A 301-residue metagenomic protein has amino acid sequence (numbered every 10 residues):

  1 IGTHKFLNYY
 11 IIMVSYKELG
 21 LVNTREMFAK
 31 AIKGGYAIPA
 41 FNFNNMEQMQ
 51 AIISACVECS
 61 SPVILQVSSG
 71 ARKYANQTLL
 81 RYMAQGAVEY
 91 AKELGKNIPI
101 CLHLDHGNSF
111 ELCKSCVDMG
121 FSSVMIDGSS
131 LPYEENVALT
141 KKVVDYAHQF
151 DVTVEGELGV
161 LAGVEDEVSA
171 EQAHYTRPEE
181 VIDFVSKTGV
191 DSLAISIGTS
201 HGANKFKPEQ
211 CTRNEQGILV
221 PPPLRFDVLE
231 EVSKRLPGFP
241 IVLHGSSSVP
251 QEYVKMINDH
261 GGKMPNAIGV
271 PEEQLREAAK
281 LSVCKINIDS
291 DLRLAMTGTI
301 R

Functional and structural regions predicted by a protein language model:
I1-I12, K17: Short, Lys/Arg-enriched N-terminal segments with co-localized hydrophobic residues within the first ~10-30 amino acids
V14, N258-G261, V270-R301: C-terminal alpha-helical cap/extension of soluble enzyme domains
V14-P39: N-terminal amphipathic alpha-helix/helix-capping segment at the start of soluble metabolic enzymes
T24-K30, M46-A71, L79-G95, G107-P240 (+5 more regions): Alpha/beta enzyme core
P39-N45, L102-G107, P240-Y253, I286: Histidine-centered catalytic micro-motifs
V63, I98-I100, G245: Residue-level recognition of the N-termini of beta-strands and the immediately preceding loop/turn
I100-L102, G128: A short, small-residue-rich loop immediately preceding and capping a beta-strand
